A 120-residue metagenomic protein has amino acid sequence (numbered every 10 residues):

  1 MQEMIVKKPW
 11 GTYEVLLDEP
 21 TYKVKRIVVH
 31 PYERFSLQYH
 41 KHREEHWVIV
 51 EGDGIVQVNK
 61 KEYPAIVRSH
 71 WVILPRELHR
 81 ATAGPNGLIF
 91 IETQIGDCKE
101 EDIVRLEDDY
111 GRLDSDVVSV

Functional and structural regions predicted by a protein language model:
M1-K8, R80-V120: Double-stranded beta-helix
Q2-Y39, R43-E44, T93: A short glycine-rich, His/Asp/Glu-containing loop-to-beta-strand
R26, H46, K61-P64: Short, surface-exposed secondary-structure edge patches
K41, E77-R80: Short, charged beta-turn/beta-strand-edge "cap" motif at the junction between a beta-strand and an adjacent loop
H42-I55, N59: Glycine- and acidic-residue-biased ligand/ion/polar-headgroup-sensing regions
N59-L78: Short acidic-glycine-tyrosine-enriched beta hairpin
